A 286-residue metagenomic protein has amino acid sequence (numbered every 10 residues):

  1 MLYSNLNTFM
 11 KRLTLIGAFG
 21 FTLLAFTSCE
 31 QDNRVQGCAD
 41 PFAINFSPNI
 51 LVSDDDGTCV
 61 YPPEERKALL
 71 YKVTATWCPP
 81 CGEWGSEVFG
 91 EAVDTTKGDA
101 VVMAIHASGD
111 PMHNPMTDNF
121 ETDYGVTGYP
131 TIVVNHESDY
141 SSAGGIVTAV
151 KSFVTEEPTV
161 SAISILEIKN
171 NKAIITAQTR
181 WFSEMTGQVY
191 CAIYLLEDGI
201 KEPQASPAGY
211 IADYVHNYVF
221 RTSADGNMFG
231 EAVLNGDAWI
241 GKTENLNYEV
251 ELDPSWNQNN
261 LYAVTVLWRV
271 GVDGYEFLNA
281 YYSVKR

Functional and structural regions predicted by a protein language model:
L2-N5, M10-L13, F21-L69: Bacterial Sec-dependent N-terminal signal peptides
F26, V88-G90, N247-V250: Short, well-ordered amphipathic alpha-helices
F46-P48, E87-D94, V147-S152: Intrinsically disordered, low-complexity boundary segments flanking structured domains
P62-A100: Local sequence-structure signature of Cys/Sec-based thiol-disulfide redox active-site neighborhoods
G98-R286: Short, conserved sequence motifs used for protein processing/export or organelle targeting and for catalysis
